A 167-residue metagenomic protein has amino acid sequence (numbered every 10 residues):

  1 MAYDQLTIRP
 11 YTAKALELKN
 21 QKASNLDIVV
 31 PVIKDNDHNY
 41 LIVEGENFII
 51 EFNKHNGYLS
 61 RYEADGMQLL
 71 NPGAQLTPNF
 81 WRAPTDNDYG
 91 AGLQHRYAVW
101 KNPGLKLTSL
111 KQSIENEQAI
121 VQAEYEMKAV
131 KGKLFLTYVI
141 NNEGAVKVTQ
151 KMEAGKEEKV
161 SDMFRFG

Functional and structural regions predicted by a protein language model:
M1-F52, V148: Carbohydrate-binding surfaces of carbohydrate-active enzymes
Y3-D4, N39-K128: Acidic-aromatic substrate-binding/catalytic surfaces of carbohydrate-active enzymes
Y3-Q5, R9-P10, H55-G57, G132-F135 (+1 more regions): Acidic (Asp/Glu-rich), glycine- and aromatic
I8-K19, S60-E63, F80-A83, N142-T149: Short, surface-exposed linear segments at secondary-structure transitions and domain or protein termini
K19-K22, D65-Q75, T149-V160: A short, surface-exposed interaction/processing loop segment used at functional sites
